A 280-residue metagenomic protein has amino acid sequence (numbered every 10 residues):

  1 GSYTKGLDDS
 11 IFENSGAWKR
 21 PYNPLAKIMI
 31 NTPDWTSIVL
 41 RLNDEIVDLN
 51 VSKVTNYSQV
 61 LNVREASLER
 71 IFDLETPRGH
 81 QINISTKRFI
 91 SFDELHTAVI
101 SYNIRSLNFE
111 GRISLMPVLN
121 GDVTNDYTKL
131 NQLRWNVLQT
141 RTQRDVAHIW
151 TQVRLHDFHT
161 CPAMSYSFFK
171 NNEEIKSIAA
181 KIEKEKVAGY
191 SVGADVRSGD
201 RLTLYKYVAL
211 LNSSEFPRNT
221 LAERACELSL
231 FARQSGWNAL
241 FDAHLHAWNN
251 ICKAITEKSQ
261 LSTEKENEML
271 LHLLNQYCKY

Functional and structural regions predicted by a protein language model:
G1-Y280: Acidic/polar, glycine-enriched structural segments that form the non-catalytic walls/loops of the carbohydrate-binding
